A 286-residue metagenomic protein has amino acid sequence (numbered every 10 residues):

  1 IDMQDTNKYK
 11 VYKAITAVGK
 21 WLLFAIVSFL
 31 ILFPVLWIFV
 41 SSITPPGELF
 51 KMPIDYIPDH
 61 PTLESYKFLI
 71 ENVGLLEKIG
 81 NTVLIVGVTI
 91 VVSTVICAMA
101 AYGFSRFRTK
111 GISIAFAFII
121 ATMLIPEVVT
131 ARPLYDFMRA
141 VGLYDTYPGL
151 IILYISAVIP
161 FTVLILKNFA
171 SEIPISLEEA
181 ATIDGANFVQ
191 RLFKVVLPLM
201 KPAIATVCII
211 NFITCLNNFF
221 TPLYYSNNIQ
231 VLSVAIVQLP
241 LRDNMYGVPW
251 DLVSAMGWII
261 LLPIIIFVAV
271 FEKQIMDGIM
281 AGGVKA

Functional and structural regions predicted by a protein language model:
I1-D2: Short, Lys/Arg-enriched N-terminal segments with co-localized hydrophobic residues within the first ~10-30 amino acids
K8-Y12, T16-A286: A structural signal for multi-pass alpha-helical bundles of membrane permease subunits that mediate small-molecule
